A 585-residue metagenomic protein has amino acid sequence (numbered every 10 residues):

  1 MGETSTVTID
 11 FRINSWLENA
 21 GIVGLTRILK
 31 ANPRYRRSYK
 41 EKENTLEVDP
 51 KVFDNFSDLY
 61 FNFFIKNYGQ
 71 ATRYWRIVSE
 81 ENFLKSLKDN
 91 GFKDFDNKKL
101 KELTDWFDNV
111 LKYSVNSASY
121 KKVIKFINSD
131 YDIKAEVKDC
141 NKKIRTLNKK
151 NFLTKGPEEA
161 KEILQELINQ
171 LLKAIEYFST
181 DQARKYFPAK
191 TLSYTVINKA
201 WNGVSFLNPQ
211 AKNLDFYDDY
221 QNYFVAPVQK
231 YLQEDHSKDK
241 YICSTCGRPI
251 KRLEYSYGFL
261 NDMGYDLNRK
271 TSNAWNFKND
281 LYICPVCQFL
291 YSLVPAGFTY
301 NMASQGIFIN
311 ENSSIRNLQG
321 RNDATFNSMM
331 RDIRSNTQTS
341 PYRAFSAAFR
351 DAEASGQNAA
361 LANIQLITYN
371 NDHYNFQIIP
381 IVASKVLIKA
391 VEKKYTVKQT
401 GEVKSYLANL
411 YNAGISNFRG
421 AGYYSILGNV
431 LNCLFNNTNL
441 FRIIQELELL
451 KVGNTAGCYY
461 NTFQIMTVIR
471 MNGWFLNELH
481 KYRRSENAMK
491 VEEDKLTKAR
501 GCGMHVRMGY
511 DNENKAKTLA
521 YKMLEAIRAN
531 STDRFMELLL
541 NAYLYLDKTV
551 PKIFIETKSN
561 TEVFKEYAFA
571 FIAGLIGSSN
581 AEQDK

Functional and structural regions predicted by a protein language model:
M1-K240, N436-N454, N461, I465 (+6 more regions): N-terminal alpha-helical interaction blocks
G2, D49, F326-D584: Intrinsically disordered, low-complexity regulatory regions
E43-N44, K142, G247, N371-D372 (+1 more regions): Intrinsic-disorder/low-complexity loop/linker signature
L171, E176-S335: Basic, glycine-/proline-tolerant helical and adjacent loop/strand elements that line or dock onto nucleic-acid
